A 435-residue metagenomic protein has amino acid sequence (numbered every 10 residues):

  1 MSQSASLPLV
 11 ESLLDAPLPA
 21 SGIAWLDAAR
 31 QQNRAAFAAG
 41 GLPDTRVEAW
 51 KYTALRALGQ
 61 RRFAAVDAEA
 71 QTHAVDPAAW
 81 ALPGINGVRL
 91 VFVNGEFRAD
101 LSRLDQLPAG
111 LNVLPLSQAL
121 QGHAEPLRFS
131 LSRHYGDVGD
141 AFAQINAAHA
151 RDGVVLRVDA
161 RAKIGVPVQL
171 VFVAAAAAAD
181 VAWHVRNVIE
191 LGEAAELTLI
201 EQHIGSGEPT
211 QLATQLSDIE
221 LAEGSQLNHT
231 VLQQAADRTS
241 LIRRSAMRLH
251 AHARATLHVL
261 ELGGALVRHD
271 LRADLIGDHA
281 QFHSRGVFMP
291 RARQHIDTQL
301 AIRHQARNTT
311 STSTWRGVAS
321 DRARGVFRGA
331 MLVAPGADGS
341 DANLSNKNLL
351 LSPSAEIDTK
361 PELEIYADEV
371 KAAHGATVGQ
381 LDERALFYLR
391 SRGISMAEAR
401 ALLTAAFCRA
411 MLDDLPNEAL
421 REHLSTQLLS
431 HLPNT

Functional and structural regions predicted by a protein language model:
M1-Q144, T314: N-terminal amphipathic, basic helical "cap/leader" segment at the start of enzyme domains
N112, L116-I394, C408, L412-T435: Conserved beta-strand/loop scaffold segments within soluble protein domains that form the structured core and edges
